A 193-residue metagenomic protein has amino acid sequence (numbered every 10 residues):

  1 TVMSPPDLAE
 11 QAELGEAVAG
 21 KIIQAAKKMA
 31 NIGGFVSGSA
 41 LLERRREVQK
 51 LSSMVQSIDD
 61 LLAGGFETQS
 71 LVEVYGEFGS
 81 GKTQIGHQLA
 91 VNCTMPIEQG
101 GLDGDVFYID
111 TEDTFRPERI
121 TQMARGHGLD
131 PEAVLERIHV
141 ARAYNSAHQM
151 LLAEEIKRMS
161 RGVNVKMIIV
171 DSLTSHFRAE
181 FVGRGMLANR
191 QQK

Functional and structural regions predicted by a protein language model:
T1, G15-E16: Small-residue hinge/turn detector
D7, Q11, I22-A133: The Walker A/P-loop phosphate-binding site
G101-A188: Conserved inter-motif catalytic segment of the P-loop NTP-binding fold
R190-K193: Substrate-engagement module of ASCE P-loop NTPases
